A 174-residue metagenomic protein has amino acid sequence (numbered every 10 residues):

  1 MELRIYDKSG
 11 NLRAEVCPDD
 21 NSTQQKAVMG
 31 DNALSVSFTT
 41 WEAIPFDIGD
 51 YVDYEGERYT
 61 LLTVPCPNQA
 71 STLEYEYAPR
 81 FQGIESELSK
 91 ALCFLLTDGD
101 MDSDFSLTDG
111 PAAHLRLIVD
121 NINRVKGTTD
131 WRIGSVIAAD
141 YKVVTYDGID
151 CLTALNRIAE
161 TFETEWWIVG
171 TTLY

Functional and structural regions predicted by a protein language model:
M1-D47, P79-L88, F94-L107: Juxtamembrane "anchor/assembly" segments of surface/extracellular structural proteins
M1-S9, T39-P67, T97-R124, N156: Short, acidic/charged, Gly/Pro-enriched secondary-structure junctions
A14, N21-A27, Y51-V52, Q69-A70 (+1 more regions): Short, exposed beta-strand/loop patches in secreted or surface proteins that constitute
E15-N21, T60-P65, A138-V143: A broad structural signal for short, well-ordered beta-strand segments within beta-sheet-rich domains
V28-G30, S71-L73, I149: Solvent-exposed loop and beta-edge segments used for protein-protein assembly and interaction
V52-Q82, W167-V169: Short beta-strand and beta-hairpin "edge-sheet" elements
E76, Q82-Y174: Charged- and aromatic-enriched interaction segments used to assemble and dock large macromolecular complexes
